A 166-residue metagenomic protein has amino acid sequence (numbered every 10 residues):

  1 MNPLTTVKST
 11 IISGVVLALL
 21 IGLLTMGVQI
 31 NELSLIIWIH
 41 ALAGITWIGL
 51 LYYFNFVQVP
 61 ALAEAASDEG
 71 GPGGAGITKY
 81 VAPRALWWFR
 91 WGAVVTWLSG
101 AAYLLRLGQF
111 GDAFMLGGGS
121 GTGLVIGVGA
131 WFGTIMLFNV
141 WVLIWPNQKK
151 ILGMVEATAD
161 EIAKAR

Functional and structural regions predicted by a protein language model:
M1-R166: Polytopic transmembrane helical bundles with strong interfacial aromatic enrichment
